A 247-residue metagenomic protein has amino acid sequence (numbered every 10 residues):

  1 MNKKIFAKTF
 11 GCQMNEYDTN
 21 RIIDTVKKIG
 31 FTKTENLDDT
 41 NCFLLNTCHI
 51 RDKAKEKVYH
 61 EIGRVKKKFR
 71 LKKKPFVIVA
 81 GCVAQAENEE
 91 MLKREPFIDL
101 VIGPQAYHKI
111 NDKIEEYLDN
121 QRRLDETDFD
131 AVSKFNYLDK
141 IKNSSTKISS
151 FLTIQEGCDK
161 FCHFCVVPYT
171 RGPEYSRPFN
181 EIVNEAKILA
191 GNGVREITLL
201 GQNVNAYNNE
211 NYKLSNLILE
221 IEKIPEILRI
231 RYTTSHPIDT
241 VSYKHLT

Functional and structural regions predicted by a protein language model:
M1-N205, S242: Proteins enriched for Cys/Gly/acidic motifs involved in redox and nucleic-acid/cofactor modification
Y59-I62, N211-N216: Charged helix-capping and loop-helix junction motifs
Y207-N209: Alpha-helix C-terminal capping segments
L214-R229: Alpha-helix-loop-beta-strand connector modules within alpha/beta enzyme cores
P237-I238: Flexible loop/N-cap segments at domain edges
Y243-T247: Conserved small/polar residues in nucleotide/adenosyl-binding loops
